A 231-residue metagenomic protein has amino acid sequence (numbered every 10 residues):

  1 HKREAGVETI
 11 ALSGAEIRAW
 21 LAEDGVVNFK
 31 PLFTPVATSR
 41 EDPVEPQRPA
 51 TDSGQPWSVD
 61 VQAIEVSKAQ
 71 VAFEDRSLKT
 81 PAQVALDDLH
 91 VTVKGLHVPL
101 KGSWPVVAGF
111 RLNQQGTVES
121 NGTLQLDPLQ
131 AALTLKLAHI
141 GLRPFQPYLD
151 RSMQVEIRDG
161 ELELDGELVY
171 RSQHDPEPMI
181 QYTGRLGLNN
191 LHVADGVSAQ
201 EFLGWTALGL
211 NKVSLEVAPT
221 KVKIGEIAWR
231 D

Functional and structural regions predicted by a protein language model:
H1-H90, L126, M153-L164, P176-T183 (+1 more regions): Secondary-structure transition motifs
A69, D88, P99-G102, R143-Y148 (+1 more regions): Flexible, solvent-exposed coil segments and beta strand-coil junctions, predominantly the extracellular/periplasmic
V91-V93, N121: A structural signal for short, hydrophobic beta-strand segments that form beta-sheets in beta-rich/all-beta domains
G95-V98, L124-P128: Outer-membrane beta-barrel pore proteins
P105-N113, G122: Short beta-strand segments that buttress and anchor functional surface loops
Q115-N121, D127, K136, I140 (+1 more regions): N-terminal amphipathic/hydrophobic interface segments
L133: Active-site-adjacent "gating/activation" loops or surface patches in catalytic cores
